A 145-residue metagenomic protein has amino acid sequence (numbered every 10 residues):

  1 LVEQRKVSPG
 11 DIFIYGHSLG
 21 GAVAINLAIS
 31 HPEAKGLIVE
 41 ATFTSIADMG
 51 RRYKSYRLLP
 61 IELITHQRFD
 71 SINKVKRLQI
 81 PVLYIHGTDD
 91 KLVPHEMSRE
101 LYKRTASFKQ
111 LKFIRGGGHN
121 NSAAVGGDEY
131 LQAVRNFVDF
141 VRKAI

Functional and structural regions predicted by a protein language model:
V7-H17: Alpha/beta-hydrolase fold nucleophile elbow
G16-G20, A24: Gly/Ala-rich beta-loop-alpha elbow adjacent to hydrolase catalytic centers
V23-I80: Hydrolase active-site cap/lid region
S71, I80, P94-K103: Short alpha-helix in the alpha/beta-hydrolase fold that links the catalytic acid
R77-Q79, Y84-H86, D90: Short beta-strand/loop motif that positions the catalytic acidic residue of the alpha/beta-hydrolase fold
T88-V93, N120-N121: Acidic catalytic loop of the alpha/beta-hydrolase fold
R99-N121: Catalytic histidine neighborhood in serine/cysteine hydrolases with alpha/beta-hydrolase-type architecture
G117-L131: Catalytic histidine-centered segment of alpha/beta-hydrolase-like enzymes
